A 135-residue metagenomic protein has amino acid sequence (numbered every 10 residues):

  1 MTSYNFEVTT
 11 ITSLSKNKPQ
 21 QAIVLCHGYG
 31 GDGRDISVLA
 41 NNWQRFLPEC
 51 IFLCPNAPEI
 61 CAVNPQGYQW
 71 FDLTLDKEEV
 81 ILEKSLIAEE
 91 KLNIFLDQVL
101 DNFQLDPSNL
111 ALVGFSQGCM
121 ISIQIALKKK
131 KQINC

Functional and structural regions predicted by a protein language model:
T2-L105, N109: Serine-hydrolase catalytic machinery in alpha/beta-hydrolase-like enzymes
S108-C135: Primarily recognizes the serine-hydrolase "nucleophile elbow" in alpha/beta-hydrolase and SGNH/GDSL folds
